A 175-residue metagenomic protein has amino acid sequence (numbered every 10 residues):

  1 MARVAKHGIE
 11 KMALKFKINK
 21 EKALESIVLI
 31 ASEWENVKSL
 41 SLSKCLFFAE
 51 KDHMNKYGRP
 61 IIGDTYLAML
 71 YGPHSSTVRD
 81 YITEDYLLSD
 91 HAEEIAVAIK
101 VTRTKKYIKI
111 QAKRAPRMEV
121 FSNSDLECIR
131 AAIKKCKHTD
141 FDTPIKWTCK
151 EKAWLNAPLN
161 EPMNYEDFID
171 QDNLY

Functional and structural regions predicted by a protein language model:
M1-Y175: Domain-edge interaction signal
